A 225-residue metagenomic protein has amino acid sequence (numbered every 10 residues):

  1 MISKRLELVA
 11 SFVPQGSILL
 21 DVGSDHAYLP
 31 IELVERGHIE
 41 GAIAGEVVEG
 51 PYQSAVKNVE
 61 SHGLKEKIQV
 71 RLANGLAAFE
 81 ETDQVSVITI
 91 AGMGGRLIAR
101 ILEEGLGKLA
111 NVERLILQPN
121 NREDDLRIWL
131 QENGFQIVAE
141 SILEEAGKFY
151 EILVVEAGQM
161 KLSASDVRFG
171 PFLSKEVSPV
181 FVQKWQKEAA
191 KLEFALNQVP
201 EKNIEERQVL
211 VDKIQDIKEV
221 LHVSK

Functional and structural regions predicted by a protein language model:
M1-G16, I31: S-adenosyl-L-methionine
I2-K4, V87, R96-K225: Class I S-adenosyl-L-methionine
G16-D25: Conserved class I S-adenosyl-L-methionine
H26, G50-P51: Conserved short alpha-helix immediately C-terminal to the canonical SAM/SAH-binding motif I of Rossmann-like
H26-I39: Conserved SAM-binding loop of SAM-dependent methyltransferases across substrates and taxa, primarily the Class I
G41-E46: Conserved SAM-binding motif I beta-strand of class I
Q53-T82: S-adenosyl-L-methionine
Q84-G92: Short SAM/SAH-binding signature in class I
